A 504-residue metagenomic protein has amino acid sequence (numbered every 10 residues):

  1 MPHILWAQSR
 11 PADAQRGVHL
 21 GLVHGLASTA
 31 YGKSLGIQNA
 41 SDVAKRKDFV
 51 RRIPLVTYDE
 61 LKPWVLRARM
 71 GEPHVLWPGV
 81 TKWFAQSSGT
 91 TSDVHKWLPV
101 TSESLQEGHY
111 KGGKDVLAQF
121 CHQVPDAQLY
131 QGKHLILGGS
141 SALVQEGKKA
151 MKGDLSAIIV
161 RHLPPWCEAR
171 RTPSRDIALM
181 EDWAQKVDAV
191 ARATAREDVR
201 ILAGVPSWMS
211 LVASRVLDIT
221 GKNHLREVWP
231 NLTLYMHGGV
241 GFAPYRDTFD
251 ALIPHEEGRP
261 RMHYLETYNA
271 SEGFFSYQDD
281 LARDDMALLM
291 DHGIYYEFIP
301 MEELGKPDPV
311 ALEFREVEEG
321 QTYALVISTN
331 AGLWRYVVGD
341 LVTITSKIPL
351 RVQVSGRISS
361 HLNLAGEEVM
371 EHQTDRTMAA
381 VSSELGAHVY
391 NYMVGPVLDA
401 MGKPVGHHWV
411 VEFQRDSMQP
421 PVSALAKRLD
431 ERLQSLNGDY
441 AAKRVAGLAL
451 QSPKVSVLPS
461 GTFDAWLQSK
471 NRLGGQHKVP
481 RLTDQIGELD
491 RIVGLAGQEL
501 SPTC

Functional and structural regions predicted by a protein language model:
M1-Q38, F49-V56, M70-G71, S156-C504: Active-site glycine/GP-rich loop and adjacent strand/helix microenvironment that borders small-molecule binding pockets
D13, G17-G21, G25-F84, H95-V100 (+3 more regions): Active-site diphosphate/adenylate-binding microenvironment
A85-T91: Conserved helicase ATPase motor motifs in RecA-like P-loop NTPase domains
D93-L98, H361-L364: Short small-residue beta-strand/loop micro-motif enriched in glycine and branched aliphatics
V94, Y130-G132, N231-L232: Short coil/turn connectors at secondary-structure junctions
Q106-K114, K152, E371, D375 (+1 more regions): Amphipathic alpha-helical segments in well-structured domains
G112-Q119, F274, A282: Short, basic alpha-helical nucleic acid-contact segments in DNA-binding proteins and DNA transaction factors
A118-C167, M180: Conserved AMP-binding loop of ANL adenylate-forming enzymes
